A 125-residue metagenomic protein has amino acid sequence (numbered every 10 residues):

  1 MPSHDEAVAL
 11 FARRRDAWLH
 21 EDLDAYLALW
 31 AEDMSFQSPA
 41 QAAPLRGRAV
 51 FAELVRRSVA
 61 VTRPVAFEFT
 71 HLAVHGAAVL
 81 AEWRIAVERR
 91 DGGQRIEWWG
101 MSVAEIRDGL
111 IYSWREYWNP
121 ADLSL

Functional and structural regions predicted by a protein language model:
M1-E32, L125: Short, low-complexity N-terminal intrinsically disordered segments enriched in polar/charged residues
H4, L23-G76: A solvent-exposed, acidic/Ser-Thr-rich amphipathic alpha-helical stretch
R14, Y26-L27, M34, G47 (+6 more regions): Hydrophobic pocket/interface hotspot
L45, R89-D91, A121-S124: A short local loop/turn or secondary-structure capping micro-motif enriched for an aromatic residue
A60, V87-E97: Short, cysteine-centered beta-strand-loop-beta hairpins and adjacent loop/turn segments enriched in charged/polar
A66-F67, E82, R95-S102: Short, surface-exposed coil-to-beta transition loops
G76-I85: A short hydrophobic beta-strand element
W99-L125: Short beta-strand edge/turn micro-motifs at domain boundaries
